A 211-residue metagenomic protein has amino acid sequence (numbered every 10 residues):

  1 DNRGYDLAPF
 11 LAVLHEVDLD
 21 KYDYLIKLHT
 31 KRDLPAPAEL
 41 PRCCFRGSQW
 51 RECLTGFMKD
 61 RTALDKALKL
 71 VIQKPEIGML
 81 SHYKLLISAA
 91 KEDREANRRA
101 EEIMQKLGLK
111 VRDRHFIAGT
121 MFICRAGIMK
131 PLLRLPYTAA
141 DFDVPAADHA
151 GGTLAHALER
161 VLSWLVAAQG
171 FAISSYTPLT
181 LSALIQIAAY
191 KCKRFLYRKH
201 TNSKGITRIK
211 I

Functional and structural regions predicted by a protein language model:
D1-I211: ER/Golgi luminal nucleotide-sugar-dependent glycosyltransferases, focusing on the catalytic module
